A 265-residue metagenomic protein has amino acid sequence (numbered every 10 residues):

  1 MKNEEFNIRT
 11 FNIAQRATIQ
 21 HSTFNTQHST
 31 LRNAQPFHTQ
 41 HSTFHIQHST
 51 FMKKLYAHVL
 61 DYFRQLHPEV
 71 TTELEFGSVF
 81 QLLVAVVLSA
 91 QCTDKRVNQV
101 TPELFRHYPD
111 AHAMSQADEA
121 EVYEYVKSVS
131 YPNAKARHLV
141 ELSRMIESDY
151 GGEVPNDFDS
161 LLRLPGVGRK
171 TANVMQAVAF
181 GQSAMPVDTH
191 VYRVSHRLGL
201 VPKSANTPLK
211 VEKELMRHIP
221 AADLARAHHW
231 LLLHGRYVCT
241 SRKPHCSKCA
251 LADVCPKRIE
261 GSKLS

Functional and structural regions predicted by a protein language model:
M1-F51: Arg/Gly-rich low-complexity intrinsically disordered repeat tracts
F51-L264: Catalytic cores of DNA base-excision repair glycosylases
